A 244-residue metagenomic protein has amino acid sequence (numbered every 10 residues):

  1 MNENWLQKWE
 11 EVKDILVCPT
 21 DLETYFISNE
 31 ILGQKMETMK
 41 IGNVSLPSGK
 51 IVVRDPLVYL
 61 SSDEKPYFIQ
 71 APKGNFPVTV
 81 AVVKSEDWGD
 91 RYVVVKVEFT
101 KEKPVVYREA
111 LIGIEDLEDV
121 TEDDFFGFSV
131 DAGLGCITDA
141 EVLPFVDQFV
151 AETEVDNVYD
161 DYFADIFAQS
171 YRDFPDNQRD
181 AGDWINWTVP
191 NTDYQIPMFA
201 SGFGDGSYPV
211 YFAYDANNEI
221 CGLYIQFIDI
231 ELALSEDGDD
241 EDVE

Functional and structural regions predicted by a protein language model:
M1-F203, S207-E244: N-terminal domain-onset segments
